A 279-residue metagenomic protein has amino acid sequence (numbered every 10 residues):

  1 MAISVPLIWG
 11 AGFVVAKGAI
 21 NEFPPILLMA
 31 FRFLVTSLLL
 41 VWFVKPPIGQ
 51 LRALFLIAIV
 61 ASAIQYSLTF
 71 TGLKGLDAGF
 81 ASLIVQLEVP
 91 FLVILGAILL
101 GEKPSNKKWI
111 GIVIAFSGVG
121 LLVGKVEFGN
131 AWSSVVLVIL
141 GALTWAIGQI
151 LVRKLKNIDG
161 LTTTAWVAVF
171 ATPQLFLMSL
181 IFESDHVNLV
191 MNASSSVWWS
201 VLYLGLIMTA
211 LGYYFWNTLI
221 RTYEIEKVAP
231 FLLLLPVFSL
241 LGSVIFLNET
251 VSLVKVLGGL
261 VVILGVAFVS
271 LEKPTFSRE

Functional and structural regions predicted by a protein language model:
I8, G12-F13, V41-V85, V93-L95 (+2 more regions): Specific transmembrane alpha-helical segments of multi-pass solute transporters/efflux pumps, especially DMT/EamA
A11, V15-G18, E22, V35-Q50 (+4 more regions): Membrane-interface helix-cap regions at the ends of transmembrane helices in multi-pass membrane proteins
G12, L34-L39, I84-I98, V113-I114 (+4 more regions): Alpha-helical transmembrane segments of compact multi-pass small-molecule transporters, enriched in specific families
V15, S37-L40, L92-V93, N130-V187 (+3 more regions): Transmembrane alpha-helical segments that form core, pore/gating elements of small-molecule transporters/exporters
G18-L34, T71-E88, A131-L143, S195-L206: Structural signature of hydrophobic alpha-helical transmembrane segments
A19, L28, G72, I98-L100 (+6 more regions): Hydrophobic/aromatic residues within transmembrane alpha-helices of multi-pass small-molecule transporters
F31, A81-L87, L151-P173, G205-I245: Helix-helix packing/entry segments at the starts of transmembrane helices
L34, L40, I57, L95-A97 (+5 more regions): Hydrophobic transmembrane alpha-helices of multi-pass small-molecule transport proteins
